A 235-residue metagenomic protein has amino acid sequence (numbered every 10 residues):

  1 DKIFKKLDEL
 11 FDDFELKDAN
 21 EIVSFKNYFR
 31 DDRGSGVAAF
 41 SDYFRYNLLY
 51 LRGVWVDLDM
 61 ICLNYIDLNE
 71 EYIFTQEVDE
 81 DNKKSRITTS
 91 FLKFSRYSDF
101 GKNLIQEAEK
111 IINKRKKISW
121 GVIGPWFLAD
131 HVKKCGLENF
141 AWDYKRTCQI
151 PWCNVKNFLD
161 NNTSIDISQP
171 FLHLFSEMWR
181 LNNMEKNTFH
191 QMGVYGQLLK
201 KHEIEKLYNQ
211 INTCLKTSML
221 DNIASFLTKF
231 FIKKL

Functional and structural regions predicted by a protein language model:
D1-S41, L58-L235: Glycosyltransferase-associated regions of secretory-pathway enzymes, highlighting luminal stem/catalytic domains
D42-G53: Small-residue hinge/turn detector
